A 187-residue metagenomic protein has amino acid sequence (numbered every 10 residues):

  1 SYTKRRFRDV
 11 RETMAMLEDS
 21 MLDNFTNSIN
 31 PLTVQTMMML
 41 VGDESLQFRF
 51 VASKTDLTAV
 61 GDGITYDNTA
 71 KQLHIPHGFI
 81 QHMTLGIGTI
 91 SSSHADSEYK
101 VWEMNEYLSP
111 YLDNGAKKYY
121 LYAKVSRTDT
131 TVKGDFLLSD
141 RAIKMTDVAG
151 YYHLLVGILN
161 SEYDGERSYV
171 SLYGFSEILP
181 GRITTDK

Functional and structural regions predicted by a protein language model:
S1-K187: Surface-exposed fibrous attachment elements
